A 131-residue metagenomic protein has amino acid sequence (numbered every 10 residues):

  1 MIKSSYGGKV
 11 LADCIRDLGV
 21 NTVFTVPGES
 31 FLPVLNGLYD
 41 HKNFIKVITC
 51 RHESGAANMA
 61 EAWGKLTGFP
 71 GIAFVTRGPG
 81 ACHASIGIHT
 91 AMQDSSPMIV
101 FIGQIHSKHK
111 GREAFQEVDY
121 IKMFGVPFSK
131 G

Functional and structural regions predicted by a protein language model:
M1-G131: N-terminal alpha/beta PP-like core and its mobile active-site loop of ThDP/TPP-dependent enzymes
